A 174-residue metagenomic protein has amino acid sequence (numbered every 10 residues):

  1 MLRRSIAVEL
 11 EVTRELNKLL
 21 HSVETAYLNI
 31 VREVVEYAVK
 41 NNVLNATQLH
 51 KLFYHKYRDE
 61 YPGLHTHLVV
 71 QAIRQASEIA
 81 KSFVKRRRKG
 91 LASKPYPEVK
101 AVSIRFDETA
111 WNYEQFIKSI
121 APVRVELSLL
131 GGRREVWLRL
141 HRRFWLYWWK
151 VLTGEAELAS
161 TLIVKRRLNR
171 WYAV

Functional and structural regions predicted by a protein language model:
M1-V174: Nucleic-acid substrate recognition interfaces
